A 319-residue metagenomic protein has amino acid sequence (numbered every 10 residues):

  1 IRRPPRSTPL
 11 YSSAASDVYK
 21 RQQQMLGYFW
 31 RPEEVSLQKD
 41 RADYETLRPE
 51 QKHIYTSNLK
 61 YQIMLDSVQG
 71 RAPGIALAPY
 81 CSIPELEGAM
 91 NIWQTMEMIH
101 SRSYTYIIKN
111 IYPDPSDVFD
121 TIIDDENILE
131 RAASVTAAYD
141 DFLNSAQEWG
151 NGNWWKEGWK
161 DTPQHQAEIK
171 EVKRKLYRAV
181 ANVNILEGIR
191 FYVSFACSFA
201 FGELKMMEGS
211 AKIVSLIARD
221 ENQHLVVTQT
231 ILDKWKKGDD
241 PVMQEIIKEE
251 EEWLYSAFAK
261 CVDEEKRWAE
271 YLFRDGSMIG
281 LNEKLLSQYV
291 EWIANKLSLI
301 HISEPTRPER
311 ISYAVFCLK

Functional and structural regions predicted by a protein language model:
I1-A15, Y19, I300-K319: Single conserved hydrophobic/aromatic residue that forms the stacking wall/gate of nucleotide- or nucleobase-binding
S13-Q38, E45-L47, Q51, C81-G88: Extreme N-terminal leader/anchor segments
E50-P79, M96-R102, Y177-F201, Q223-V227: Alpha-helical bundle segments that constitute or directly flank the non-heme di-iron/ferroxidase center
I75-W159: Long, hydrophobic, well-ordered secondary-structure blocks that form the structural core and pocket-lining surfaces
A76-G88, K109-V118, Q166-Y177, A196-L216 (+2 more regions): Inter-helical turn/loop segments and adjacent helix faces that build the functional surface of alpha-helical bundle
S116-F119, D124-N127, T136-Q147, Q229-C261: Extended amphipathic alpha-helical segments with heptad-repeat/coiled-coil character used for oligomerization, fusion
T121-L204, N222: All-alpha helical catalytic cores of prenyl diphosphate-utilizing isoprenoid enzymes
D240-L299, S303, R310-S312: Extended, helix-rich structural scaffolds rather than catalytic motifs
